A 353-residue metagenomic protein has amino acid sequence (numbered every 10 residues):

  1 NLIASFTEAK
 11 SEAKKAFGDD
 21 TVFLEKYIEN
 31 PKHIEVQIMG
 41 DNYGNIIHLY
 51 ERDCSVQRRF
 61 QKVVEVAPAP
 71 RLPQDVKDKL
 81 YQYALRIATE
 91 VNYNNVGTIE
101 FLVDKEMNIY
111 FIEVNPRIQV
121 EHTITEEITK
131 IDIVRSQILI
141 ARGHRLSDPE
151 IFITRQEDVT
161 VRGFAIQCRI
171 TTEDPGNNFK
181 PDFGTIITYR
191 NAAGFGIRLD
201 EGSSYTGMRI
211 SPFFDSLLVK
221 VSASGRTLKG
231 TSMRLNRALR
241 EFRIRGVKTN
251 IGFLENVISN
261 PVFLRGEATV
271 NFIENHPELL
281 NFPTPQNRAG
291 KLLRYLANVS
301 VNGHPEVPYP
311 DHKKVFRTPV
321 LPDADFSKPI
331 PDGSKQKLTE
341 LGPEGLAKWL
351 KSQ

Functional and structural regions predicted by a protein language model:
N1-Q353: ATP-dependent carboxylate activation and anion-phosphoryl transfer catalytic cores that bind Mg-ATP to form
